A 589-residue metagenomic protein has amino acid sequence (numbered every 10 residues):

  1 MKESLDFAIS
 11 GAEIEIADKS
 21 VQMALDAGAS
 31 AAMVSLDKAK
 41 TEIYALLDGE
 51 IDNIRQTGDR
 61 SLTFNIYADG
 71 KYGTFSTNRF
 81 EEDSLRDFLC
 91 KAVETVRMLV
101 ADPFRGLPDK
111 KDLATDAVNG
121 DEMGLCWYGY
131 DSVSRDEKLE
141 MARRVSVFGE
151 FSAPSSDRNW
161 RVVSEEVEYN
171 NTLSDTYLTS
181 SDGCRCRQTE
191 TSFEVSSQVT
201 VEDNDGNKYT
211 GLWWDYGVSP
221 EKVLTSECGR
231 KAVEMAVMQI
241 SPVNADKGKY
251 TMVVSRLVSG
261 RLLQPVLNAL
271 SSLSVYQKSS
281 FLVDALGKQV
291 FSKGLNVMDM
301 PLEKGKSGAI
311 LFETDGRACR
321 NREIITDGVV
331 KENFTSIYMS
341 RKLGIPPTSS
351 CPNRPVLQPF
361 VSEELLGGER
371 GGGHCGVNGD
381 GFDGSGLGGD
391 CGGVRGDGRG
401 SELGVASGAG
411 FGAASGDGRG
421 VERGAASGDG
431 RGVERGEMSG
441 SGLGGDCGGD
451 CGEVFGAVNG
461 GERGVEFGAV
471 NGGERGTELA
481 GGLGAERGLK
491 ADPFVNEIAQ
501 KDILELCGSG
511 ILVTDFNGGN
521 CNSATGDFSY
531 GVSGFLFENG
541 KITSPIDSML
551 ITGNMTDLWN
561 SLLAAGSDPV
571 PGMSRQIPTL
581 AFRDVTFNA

Functional and structural regions predicted by a protein language model:
M1-G404, G408-G412, G416-G424, G428-R435 (+1 more regions): N-terminal small-residue-enriched
